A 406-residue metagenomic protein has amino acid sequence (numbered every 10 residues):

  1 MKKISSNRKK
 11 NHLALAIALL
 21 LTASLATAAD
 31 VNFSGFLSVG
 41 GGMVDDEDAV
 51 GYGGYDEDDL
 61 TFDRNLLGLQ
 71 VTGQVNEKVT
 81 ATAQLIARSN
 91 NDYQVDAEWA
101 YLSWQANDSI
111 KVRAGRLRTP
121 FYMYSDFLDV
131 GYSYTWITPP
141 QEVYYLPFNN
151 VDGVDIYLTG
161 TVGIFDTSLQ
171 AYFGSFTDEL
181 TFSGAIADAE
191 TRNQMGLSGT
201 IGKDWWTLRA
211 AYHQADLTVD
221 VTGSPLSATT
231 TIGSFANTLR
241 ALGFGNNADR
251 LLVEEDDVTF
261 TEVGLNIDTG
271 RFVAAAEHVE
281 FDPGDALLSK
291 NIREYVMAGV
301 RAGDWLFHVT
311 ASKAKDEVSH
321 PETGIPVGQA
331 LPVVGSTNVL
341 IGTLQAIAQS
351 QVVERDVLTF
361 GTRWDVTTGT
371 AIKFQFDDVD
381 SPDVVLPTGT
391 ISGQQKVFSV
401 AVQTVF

Functional and structural regions predicted by a protein language model:
M1-D30, F244: Cleavable N-terminal export/targeting peptides
M1-K3, A14-A16, V162-G174, T181-G184 (+1 more regions): N-terminal start-of-domain structural block
K2, A100-Q105, Y212-Q214, G223-F406: Outer-membrane beta-barrel pore domains
D30-G40, D58-E179, T191-M195, G199-A210 (+3 more regions): Outer membrane beta-barrel
G41-A49, S89-Y93, P120-Y124, V162 (+6 more regions): Gram-negative outer-membrane beta-barrel proteins
G42-A49, G54, F62, D126-F127 (+5 more regions): Outer-membrane pore/translocation modules
G51-D58, T388-T390: Short glycine-enriched, charge-decorated loop/helix-capping segments at active-site entrances that position
T61, A87-D96, L146-V151, A187 (+4 more regions): Solvent-exposed loop/turn segments connecting transmembrane beta-strands in outer-membrane beta-barrel proteins
